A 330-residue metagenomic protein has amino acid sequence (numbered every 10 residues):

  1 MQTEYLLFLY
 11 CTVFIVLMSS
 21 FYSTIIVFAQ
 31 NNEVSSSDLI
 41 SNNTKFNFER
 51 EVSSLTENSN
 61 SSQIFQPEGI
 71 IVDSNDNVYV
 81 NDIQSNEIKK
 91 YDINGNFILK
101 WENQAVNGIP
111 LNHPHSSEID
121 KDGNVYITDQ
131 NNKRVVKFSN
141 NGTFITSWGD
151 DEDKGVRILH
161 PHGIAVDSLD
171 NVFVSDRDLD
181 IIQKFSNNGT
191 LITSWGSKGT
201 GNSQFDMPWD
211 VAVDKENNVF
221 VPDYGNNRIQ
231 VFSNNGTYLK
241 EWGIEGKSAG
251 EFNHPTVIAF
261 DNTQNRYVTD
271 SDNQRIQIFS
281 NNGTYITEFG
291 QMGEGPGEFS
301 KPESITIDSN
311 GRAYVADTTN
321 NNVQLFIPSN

Functional and structural regions predicted by a protein language model:
M1-C11: Bacterial N-terminal signal peptides that target proteins for export
Y10-Y22: Bacterial N-terminal signal peptides
Y22-S23, V27-F28: Juxtamembrane cytosolic interface motif at the C-terminal end of transmembrane helices
A29-N330: Flexible "stalk/tail and boundary" regions
